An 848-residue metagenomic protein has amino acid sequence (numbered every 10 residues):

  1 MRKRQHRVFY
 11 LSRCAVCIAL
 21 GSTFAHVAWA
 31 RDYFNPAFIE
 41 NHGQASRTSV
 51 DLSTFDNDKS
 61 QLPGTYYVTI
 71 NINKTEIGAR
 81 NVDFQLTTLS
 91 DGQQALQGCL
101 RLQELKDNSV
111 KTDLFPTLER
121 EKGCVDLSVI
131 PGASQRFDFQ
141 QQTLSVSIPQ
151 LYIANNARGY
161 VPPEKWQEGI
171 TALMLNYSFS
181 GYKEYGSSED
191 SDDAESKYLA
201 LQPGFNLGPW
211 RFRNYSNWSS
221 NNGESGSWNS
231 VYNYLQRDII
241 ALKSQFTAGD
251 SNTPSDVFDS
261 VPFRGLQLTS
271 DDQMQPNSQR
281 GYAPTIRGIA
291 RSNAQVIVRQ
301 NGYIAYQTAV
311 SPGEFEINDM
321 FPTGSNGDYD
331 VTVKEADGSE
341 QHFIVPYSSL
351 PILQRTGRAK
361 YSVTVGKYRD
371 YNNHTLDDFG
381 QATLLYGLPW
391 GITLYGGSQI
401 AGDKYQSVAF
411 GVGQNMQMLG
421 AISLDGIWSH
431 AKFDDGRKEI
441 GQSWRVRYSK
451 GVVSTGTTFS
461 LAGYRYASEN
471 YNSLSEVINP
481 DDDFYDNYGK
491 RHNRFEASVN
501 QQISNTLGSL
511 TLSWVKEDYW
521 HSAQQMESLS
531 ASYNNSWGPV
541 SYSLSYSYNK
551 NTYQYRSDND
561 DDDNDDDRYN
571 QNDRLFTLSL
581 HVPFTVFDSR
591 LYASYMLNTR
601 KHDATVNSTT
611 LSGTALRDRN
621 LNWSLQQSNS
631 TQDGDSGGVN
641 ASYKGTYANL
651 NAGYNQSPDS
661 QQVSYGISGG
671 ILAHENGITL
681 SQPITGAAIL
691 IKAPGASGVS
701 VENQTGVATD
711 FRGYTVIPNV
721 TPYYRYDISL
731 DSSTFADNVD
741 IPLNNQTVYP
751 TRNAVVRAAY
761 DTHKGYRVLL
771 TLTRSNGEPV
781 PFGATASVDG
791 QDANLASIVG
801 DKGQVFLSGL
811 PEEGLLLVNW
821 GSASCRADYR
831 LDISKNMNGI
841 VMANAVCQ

Functional and structural regions predicted by a protein language model:
R2-R4, V8-G21, A28-R280, R600-L672: Post-signal-peptide, soluble extracytosolic/periplasmic N-terminal scaffold domains of envelope/secretory systems
L62-V68, T75-Q85, G695-T705, S775-Q791: Short, ordered, surface-exposed loop/turn motifs in non-cytosolic proteins
I70, I286-G288, I689-A693, Y766-S775: A short, amphipathic beta-strand motif
L102-D107, Y329-V333, V639, Y724-F735 (+1 more regions): A short, solvent-exposed beta-strand micro-motif common in secreted/extracellular proteins
T143-I148, P351-Q354, S681, N744-G765 (+1 more regions): Extracellular beta-sheet/turn segments enriched in Thr/Pro/Gly and aliphatic residues
Y152, G181-Y185, P209, W218-N222 (+18 more regions): Transmembrane beta-strands of outer-membrane beta-barrel pores
E164-W166, E195-G208, W228-L242, L376-S398 (+10 more regions): Feature captures outer-membrane beta-barrel proteins of Gram-negative bacteria and organelles
G706-Y714, Q791-Q804: Short, acidic Ser/Thr/Gly-rich low-complexity loop/linker segments typical of extracellular and cell-surface proteins
